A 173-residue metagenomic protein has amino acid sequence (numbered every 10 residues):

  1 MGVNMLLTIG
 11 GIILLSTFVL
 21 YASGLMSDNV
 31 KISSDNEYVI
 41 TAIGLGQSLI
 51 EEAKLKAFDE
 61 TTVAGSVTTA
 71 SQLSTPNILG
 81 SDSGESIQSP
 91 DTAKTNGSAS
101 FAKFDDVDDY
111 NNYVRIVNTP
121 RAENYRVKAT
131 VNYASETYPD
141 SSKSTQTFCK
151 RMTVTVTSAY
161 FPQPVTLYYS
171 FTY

Functional and structural regions predicted by a protein language model:
M1-G2, N36, T69, K103: Serine/threonine-rich low-complexity intrinsically disordered regions
G2-Q47: Aliphatic-rich helix starts adjacent to a transmembrane/signal segment
I43-G44, S48-Y173: Low-complexity, Gly/Pro-rich coil/beta segments used as flexible assembly/activation regions
